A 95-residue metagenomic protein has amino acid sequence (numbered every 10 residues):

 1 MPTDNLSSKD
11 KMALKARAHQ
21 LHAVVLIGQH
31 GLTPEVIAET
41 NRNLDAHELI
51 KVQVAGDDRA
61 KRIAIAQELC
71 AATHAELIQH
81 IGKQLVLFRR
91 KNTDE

Functional and structural regions predicted by a protein language model:
P2-E95: Positively charged, polar, low-complexity stretches
